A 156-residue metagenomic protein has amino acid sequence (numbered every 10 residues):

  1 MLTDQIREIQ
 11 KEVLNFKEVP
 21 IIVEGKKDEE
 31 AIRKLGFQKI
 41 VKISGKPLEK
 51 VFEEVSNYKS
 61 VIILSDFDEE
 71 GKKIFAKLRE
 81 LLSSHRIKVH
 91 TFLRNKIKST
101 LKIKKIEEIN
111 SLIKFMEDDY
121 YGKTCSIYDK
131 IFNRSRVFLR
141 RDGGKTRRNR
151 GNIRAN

Functional and structural regions predicted by a protein language model:
M1, L35-K42: Glycine-rich phosphate-binding "P-loop"
M1-P20, K26-E30, F52: Phosphate-handling DNA/RNA-contact segment within nucleic-acid enzymes
F16-I21, F37-K39, S60-V61: Short active-site oxyanion
V23-E24, K42: Short beta-strand scaffold positions
K26-L35, G45, E49-N156: TOPRIM fold recognition
